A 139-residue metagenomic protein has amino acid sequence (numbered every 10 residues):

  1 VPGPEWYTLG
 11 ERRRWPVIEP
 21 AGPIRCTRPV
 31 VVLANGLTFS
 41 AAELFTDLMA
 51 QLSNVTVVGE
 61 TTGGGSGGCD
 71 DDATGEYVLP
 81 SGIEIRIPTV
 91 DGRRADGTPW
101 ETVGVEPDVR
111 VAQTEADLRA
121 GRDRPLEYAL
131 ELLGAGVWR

Functional and structural regions predicted by a protein language model:
V1-P29, L37, G67-E76, T89-V90 (+1 more regions): Gly/Ser/Thr-rich loop/hinge elements
T27, A42-T46, D123-L130: Extracytoplasmic/secreted envelope proteins and their assembly/folding machinery, especially bacterial periplasmic
V30, M49, G97, A129: Terminal peptide-recognition signature
L33-L37, G59-T62, P88-G92: Active-site-proximal beta-strand/loop segments in catalytic clefts of secreted hydrolases
T38, A50-N54, L130-W138: Sec-exported extracytoplasmic/periplasmic mature domains
F39, L52-S66: Short, well-structured beta-strand/strand-turn elements
T46-L52, A73-E76: Short, solvent-exposed amphipathic alpha-helical segments in soluble enzyme and RNA/protein-processing domains
E101, V105-R139: Low-complexity, Gly/Ser/Thr/Pro-rich intrinsically disordered linker/tail segments
